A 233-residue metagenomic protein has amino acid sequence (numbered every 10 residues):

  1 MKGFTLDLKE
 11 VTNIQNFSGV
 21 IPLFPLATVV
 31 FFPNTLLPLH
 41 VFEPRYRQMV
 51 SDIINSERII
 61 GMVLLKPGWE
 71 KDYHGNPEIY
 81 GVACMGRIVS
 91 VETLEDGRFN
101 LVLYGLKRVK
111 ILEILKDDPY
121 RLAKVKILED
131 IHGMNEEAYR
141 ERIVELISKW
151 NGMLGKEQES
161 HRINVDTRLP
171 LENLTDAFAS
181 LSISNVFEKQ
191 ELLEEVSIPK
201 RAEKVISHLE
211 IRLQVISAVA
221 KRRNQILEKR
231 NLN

Functional and structural regions predicted by a protein language model:
K2-N233: N-terminal low-complexity, acidic/polar interaction/targeting segments
